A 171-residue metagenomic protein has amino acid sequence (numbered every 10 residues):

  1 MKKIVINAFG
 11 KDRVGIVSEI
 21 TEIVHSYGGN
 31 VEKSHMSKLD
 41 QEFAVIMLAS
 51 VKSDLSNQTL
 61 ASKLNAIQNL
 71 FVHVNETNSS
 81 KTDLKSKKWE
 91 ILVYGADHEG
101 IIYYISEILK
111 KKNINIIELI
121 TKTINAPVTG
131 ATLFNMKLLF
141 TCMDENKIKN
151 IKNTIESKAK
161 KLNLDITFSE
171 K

Functional and structural regions predicted by a protein language model:
M1-K171: A conserved regulatory-domain signal marking ACT and ACT-like small-molecule sensing domains and adjacent regulatory
